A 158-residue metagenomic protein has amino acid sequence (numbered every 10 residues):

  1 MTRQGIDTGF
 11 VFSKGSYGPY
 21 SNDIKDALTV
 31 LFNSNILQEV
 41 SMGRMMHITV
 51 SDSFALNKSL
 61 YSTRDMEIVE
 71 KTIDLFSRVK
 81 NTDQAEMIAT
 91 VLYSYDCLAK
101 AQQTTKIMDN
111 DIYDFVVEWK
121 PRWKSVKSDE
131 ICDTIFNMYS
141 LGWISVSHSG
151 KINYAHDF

Functional and structural regions predicted by a protein language model:
M1-F158: Domain-edge interaction signal
